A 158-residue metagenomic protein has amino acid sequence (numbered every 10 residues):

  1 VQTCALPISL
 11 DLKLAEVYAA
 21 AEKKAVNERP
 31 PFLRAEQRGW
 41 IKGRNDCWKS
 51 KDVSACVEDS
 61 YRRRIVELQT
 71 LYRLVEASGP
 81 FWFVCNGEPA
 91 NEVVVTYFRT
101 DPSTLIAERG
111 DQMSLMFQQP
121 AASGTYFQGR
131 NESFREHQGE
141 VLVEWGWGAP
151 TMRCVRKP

Functional and structural regions predicted by a protein language model:
T3-L6: Short, small-residue-biased leader/transition segments that mark boundaries at the very start of proteins
S9-L10, F32: A generic short alpha-helical patch detector that favors 3-5-residue windows in or near N-terminal regions
D11, E36-W40, R44, Y61: Alpha-helical transition-metal enzyme core signature, strongest for iron centers
D11-A21: Alpha-helical segment that forms one wall of the substrate-binding/catalytic cleft in peptidoglycan-active domains
Y18, R62, V66-P158: Cysteine-centric segments in proteins
K23-R38, K42, K49-A55: Surface-exposed, polar/charged faces of alpha-helical domains in mature secreted/periplasmic/lumenal proteins
W48-E67: Charge-enriched, short contiguous segments at helix-coil
